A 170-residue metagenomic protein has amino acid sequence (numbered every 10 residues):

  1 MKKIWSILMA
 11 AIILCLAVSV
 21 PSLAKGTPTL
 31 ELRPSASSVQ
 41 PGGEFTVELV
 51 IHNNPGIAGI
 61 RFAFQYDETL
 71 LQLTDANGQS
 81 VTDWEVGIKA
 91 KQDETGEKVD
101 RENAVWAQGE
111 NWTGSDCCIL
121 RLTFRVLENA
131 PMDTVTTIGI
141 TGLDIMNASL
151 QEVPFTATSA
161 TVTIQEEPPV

Functional and structural regions predicted by a protein language model:
M1-I7: Positively charged n-region of N-terminal signal peptides that target proteins for export
W5, C15-V170: Acidic, low-complexity intrinsically disordered segments
A11-I12: Repetitive helical segments and hydrophobic/amphipathic motifs
